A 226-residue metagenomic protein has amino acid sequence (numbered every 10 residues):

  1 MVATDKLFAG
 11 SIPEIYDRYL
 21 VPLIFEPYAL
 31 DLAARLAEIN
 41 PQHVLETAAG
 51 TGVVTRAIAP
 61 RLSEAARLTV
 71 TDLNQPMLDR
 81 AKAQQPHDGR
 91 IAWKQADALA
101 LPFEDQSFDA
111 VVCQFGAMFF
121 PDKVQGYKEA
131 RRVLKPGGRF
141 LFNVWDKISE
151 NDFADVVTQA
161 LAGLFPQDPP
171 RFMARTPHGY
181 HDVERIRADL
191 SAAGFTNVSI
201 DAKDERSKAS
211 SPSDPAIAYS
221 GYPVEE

Functional and structural regions predicted by a protein language model:
M1-E14: N-terminal, positively charged/glycine-rich alpha-helical extensions of SAM-dependent methyltransferases
I15, Y19, S199-E226: C-terminal helical/coil "lid" or tail adjacent to the Rossmann-like core of SAM-dependent
P22-H43, A57: Conserved alpha-helix/loop element of class I SAM-dependent methyltransferases that forms part of the SAM/SAH-binding
H43-L101, A110, Q125: Class I SAM-dependent methyltransferase SAM/SAH-binding core
D109-V124, D146: A short SAM/SAH-binding and catalytic strip from SAM-dependent methyltransferases
V124-R139: A short glycine-rich, Lys/Arg-flanked "PGG" loop and its adjoining helix->strand segment in the class I
R139-D168: Conserved class I S-adenosyl-L-methionine
G179-A193: Short alpha-helix
